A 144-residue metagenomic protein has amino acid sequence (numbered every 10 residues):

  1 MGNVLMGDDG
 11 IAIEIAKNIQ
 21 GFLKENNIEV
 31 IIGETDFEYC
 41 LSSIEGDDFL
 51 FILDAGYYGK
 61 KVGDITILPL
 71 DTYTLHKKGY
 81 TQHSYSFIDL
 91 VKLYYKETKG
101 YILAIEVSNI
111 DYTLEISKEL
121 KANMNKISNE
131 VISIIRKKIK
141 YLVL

Functional and structural regions predicted by a protein language model:
M1-V107, L114-K126, V131-L144: N-terminal catalytic or cofactor-binding beta/alpha core of small enzyme domains
